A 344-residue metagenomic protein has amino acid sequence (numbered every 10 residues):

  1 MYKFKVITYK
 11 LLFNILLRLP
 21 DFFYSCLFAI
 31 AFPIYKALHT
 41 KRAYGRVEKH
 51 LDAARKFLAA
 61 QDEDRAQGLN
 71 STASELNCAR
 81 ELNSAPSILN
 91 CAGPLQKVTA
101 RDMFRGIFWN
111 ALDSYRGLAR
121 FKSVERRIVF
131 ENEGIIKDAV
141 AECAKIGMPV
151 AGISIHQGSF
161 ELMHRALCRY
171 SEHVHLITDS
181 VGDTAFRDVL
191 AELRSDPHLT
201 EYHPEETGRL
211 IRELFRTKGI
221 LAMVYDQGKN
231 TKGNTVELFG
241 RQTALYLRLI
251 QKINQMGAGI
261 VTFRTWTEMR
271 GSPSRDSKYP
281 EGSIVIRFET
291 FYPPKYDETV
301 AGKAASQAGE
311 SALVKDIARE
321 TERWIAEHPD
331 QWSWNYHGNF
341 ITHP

Functional and structural regions predicted by a protein language model:
M1-D62, G93-A151, V189: Membrane-anchoring hydrophobic helices of lipid-metabolizing enzymes
H39, R101, D138, A144-P149 (+3 more regions): Non-catalytic C-terminal accessory region of glycerolipid acyltransferases and related lyso-lipid remodeling enzymes
R65, S71-S74, S84-S87, S272 (+1 more regions): Ser/Thr/Pro-rich low-complexity tandem-repeat tracts
V124-E131, D179, D196-Y202, L238-G240 (+1 more regions): Short, flexible loop segments at the rims of nucleotide/cofactor-binding pockets, characterized by
V129-E133, Q157, D183, E201-P204 (+2 more regions): A conditional alpha-helix N-cap/helix-loop micro-motif detector
M148-E205, T231-N234, S277: Catalytic core of membrane glycerolipid acyltransferases/transacylases, capturing the structured, soluble-facing
